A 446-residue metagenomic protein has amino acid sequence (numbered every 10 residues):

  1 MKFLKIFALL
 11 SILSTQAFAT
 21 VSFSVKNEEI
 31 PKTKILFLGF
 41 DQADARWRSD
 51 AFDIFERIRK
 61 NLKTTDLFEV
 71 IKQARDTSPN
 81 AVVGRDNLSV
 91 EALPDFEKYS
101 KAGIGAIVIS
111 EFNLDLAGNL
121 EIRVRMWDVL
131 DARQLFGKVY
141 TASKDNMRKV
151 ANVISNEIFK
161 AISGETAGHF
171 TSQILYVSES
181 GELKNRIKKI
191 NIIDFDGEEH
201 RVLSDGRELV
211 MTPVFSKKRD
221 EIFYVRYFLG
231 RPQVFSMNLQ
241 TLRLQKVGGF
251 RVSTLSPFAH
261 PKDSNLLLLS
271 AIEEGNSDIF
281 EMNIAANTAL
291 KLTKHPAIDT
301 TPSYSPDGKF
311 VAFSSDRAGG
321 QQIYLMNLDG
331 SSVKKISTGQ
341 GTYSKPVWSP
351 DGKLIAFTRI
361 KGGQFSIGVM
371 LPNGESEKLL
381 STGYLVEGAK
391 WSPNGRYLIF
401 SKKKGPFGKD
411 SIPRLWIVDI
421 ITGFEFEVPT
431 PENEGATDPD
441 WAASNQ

Functional and structural regions predicted by a protein language model:
F18-T64, S180: A structural "domain/chain start" motif
T20-S22, D86-E157: Amphipathic beta-strand/beta-sheet edge segments enriched in Tyr/Trp
D44-E56, K63-N119: Short, solvent-exposed, polar/charged sequence segments at loop or secondary-structure edges
A81-G84, D194-L209, N238-L255, M282-I298 (+3 more regions): Multi-bladed beta-propeller domains
H169-F170, K217-K218, P261-D263, P306-D307 (+3 more regions): Residue-level detector of Asp-centered blade-edge/turn motifs that repeat once per structural unit in beta-propeller
I174, I222-F223, L266-L267, G308-A312 (+2 more regions): Hydrophobic beta-strand positions that form the internal "hydrophobic ladder" of WD40/Gbeta-like beta-propeller blades
S180-K188, G206-R207, V225-V234, G249-S253 (+8 more regions): A flexible loop/linker signature enriched in serine peptidases of the S9 family
V214, F258-H260, S303, V347 (+2 more regions): Conserved beta-strand position repeated across blades of beta-propeller domains
